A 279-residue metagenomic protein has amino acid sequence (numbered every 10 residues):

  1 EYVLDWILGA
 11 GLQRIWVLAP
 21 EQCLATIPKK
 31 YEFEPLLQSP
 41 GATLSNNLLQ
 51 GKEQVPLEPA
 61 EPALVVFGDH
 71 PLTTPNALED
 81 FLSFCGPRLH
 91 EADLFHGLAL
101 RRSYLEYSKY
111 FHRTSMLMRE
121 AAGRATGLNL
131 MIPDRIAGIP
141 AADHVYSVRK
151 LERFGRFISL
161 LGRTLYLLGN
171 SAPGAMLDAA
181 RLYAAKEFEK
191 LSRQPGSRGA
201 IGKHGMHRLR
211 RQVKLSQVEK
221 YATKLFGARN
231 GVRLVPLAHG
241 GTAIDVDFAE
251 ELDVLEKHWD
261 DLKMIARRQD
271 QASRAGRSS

Functional and structural regions predicted by a protein language model:
E1-P62, R208-S216: Conserved N-terminal catalytic core of the sugar/cofactor nucleotidyltransferase
V66-G68: Active-site acidic Asp-centered loop
H70-L72: Acidic metal-phosphate-binding loop of nucleotide-sugar-dependent transferases
T74-K224, V235-G240: Conserved core of the sugar-phosphate nucleotidyltransferase
A137-P140, E251-K257: Short amphipathic alpha-helices within nucleic acid-binding modules
A222-F226, T242-I244, D260-S279: Terminal low-complexity segments of carbohydrate-biosynthetic enzymes
R229-H239, D253-E256: Extended hydrophobic packing segments that form well-structured cores
F248: Short, conserved phosphate/pyrophosphate- and ester-handling motifs at nucleotide-, phospho-/glycolipid
